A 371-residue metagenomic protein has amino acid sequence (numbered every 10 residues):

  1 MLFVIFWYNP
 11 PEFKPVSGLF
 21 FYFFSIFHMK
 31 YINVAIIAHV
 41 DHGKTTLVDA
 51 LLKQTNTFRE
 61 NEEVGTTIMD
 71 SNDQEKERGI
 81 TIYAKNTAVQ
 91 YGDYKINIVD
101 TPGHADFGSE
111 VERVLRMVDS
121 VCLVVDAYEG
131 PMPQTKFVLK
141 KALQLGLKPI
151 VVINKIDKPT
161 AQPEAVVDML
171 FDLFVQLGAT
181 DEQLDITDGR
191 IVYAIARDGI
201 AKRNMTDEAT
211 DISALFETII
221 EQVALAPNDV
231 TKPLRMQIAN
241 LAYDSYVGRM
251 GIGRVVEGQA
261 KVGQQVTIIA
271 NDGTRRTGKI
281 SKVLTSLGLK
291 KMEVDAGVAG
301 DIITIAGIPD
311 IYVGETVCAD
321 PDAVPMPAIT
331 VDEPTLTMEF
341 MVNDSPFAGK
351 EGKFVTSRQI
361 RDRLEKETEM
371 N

Functional and structural regions predicted by a protein language model:
I26-V125, E129, A165, M169 (+1 more regions): P-loop NTPase switch module centered on the Walker A-proximal segment
H42, H104-A105, Y128-P131, K155-A161 (+6 more regions): Conserved nucleotide-binding/hydrolysis micro-motifs of P-loop NTPases
T57-A84, F107, L173-T187, I220-L234 (+6 more regions): Active-site phosphate-binding and catalytic loops of NTP-dependent enzymes
V125-L184: Conserved C-terminal guanine-recognition region of P-loop GTPase G domains, centered on the G4
Q144, V192-Y193, M326-V342, N371: Flexible hinge/switch segments at interdomain interfaces of large molecular machines
I150-I153, G199-A201, P334-K350: Short, hydrophobic beta-strand segments
P159-I220: Canonical P-loop GTPase G-domain recognition
R235-M338, A348-K350, R358-R361: Conserved nucleotide-binding/hydrolysis modules and their immediate coupling elements across P-loop/ASCE NTPase motors
